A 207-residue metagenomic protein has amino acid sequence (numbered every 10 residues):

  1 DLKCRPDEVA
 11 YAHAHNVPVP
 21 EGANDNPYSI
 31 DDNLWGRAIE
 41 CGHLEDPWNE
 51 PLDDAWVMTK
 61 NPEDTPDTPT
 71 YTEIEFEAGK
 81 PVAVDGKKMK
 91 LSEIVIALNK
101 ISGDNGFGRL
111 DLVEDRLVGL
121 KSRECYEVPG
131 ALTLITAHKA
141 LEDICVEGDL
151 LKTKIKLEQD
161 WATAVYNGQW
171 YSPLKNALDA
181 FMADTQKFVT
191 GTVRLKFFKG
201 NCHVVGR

Functional and structural regions predicted by a protein language model:
D1-R207: Nucleotide-activated chemistry modules centered on ATP-dependent adenylation/adenylyltransferase
